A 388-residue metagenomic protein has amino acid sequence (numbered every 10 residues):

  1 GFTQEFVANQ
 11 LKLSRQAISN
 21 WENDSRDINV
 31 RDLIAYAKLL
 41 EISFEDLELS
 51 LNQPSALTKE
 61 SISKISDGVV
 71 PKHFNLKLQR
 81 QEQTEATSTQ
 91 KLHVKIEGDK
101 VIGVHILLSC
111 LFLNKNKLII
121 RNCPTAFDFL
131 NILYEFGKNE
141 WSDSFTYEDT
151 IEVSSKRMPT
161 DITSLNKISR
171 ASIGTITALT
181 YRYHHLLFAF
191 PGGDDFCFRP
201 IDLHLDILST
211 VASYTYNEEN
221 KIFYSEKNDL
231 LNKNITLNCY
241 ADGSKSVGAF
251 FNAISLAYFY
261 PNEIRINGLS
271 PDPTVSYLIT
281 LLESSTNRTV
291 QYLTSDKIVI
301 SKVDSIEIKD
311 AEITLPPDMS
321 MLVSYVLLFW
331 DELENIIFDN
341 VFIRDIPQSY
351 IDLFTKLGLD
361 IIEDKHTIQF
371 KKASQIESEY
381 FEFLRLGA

Functional and structural regions predicted by a protein language model:
F2-N20: Short alpha-helical DNA-recognition segment
Q4, L33, I279: Generic structural marker for isolated residues within well-ordered, non-membrane alpha-helices of soluble domains
K12, N23-S25, N52: Residue-level detection of the helix-turn-helix DNA-binding "recognition helix"
A17, D24-D27: A secondary-structure capping/hinge motif
N29-D46: DNA major-groove recognition helix of helix-turn-helix/homeodomain DNA-binding modules
A56-A388: Short, structured segments at the rim of ligand-binding sites
